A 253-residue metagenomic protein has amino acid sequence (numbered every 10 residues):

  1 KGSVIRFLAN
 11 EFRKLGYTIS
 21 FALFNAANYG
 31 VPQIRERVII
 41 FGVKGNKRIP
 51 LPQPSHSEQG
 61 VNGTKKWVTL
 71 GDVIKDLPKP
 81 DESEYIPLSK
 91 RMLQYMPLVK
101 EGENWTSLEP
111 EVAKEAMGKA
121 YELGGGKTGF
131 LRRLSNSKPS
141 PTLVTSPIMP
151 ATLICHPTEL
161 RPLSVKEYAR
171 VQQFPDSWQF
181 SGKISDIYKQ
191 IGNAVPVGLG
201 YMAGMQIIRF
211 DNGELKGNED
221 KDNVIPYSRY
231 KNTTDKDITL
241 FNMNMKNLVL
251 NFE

Functional and structural regions predicted by a protein language model:
K1-I34, V38-V43: Conserved Class I SAM-dependent methyltransferase catalytic core
E11, R37-D186, Q190, A194-E253: S-adenosyl-L-methionine-dependent DNA methyltransferase catalytic core
